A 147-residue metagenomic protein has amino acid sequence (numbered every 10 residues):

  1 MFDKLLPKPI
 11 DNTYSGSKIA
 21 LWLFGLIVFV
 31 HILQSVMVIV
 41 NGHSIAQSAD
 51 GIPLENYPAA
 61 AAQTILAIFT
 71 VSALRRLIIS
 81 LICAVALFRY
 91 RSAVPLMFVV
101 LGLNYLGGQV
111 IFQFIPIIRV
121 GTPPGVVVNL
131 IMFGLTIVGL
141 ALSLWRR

Functional and structural regions predicted by a protein language model:
M1-T13: Short, Lys/Arg-rich, polar N-terminal cytosolic tail immediately upstream of the first transmembrane signal-anchor
S15-S44: N-terminal signal-anchor transmembrane alpha helix
V30-L33, G102-F112: Aromatic-anchored segments of alpha-helical transmembrane domains
I39-S48, V99-N104, F114: Membrane-helix interface motif
A49-A84: Core segments of alpha-helical transmembrane spans in multipass integral membrane proteins
D50-I52, I118-I131: Non-cytosolic membrane-interface motifs at loop->transmembrane helix junctions
S80-P95: Juxtamembrane helix-break-helix junctions at the cytosolic face of small multi-pass alpha-helical membrane proteins
G134-R147: Membrane-water interface at the C-terminal end of transmembrane alpha helices
